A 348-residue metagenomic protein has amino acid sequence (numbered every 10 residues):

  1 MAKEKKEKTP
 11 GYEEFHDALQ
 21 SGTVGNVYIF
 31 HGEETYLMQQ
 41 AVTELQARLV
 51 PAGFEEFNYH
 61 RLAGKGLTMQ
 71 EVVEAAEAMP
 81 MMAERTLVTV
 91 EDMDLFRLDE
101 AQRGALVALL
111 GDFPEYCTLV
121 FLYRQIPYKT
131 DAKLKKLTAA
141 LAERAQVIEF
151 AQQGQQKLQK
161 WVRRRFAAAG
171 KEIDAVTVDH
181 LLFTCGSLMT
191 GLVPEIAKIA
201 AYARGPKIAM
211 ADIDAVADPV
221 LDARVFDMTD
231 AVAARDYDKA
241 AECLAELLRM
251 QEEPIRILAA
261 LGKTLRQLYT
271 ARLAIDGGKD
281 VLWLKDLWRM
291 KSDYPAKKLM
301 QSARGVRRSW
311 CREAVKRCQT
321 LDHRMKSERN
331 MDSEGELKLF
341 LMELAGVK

Functional and structural regions predicted by a protein language model:
M1-K348: Conserved beta/loop motifs at nucleotide-recognition and modification sites
